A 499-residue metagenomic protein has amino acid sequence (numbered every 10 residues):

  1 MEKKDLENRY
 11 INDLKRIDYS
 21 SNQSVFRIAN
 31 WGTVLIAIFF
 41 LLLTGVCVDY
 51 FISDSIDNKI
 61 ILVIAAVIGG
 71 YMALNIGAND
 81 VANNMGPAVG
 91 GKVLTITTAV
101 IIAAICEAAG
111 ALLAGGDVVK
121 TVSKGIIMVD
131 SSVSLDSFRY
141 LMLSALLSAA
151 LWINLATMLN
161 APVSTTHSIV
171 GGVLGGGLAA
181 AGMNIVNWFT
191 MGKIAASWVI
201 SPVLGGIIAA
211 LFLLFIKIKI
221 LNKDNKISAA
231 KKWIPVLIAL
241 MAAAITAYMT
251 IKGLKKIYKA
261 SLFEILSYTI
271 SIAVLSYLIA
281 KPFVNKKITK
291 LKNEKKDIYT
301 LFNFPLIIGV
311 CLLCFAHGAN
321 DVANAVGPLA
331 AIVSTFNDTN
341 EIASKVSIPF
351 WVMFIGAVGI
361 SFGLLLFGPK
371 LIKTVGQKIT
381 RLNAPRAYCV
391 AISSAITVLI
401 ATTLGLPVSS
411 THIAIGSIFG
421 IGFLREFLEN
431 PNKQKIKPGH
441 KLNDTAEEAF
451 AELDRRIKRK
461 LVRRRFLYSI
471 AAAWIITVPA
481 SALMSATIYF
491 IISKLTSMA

Functional and structural regions predicted by a protein language model:
M1-A499: Alpha-helical transmembrane segments and immediately membrane-proximal extracytoplasmic
